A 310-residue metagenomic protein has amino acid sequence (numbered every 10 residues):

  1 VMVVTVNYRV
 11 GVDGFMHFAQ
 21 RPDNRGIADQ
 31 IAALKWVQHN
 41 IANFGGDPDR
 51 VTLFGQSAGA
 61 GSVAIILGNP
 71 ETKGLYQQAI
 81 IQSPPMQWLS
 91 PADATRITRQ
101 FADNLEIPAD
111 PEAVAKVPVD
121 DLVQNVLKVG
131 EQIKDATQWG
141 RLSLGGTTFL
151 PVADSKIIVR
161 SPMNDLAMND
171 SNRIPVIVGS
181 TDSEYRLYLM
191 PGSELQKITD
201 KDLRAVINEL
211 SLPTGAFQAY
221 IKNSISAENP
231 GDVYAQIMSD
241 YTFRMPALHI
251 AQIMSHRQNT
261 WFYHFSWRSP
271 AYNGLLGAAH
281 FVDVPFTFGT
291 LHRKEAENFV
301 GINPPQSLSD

Functional and structural regions predicted by a protein language model:
V1-I31, K35-N43: Cap/lid segment of the alpha/beta-hydrolase catalytic domain
Y8-G11, P85, S266: Short beta-to-alpha linker loops that shape the active-site pocket of alpha/beta-hydrolase fold enzymes
D23-N24, P84-W88, P162-M163, E228-Y241 (+2 more regions): Active-site rim elements
H39, K73, Q78, Q82-R204 (+1 more regions): Substrate-access "cap/lid" subdomains that shape and gate the entrance to catalytic or ligand-binding pockets
R50-T52, Q78: Residue in the alpha/beta-hydrolase core beta-strand immediately N-terminal to the catalytic nucleophile
L53-Q56, Q82: Short beta-strand immediately N-terminal to the catalytic nucleophile in serine-hydrolase-like folds
A60-T72: Short glycine-enriched nucleophile-adjacent loop and the immediately C-terminal alpha-helix near the catalytic center
M245-D310: Mobile gating loops/cap/lid regions near enzyme active sites that modulate substrate access
